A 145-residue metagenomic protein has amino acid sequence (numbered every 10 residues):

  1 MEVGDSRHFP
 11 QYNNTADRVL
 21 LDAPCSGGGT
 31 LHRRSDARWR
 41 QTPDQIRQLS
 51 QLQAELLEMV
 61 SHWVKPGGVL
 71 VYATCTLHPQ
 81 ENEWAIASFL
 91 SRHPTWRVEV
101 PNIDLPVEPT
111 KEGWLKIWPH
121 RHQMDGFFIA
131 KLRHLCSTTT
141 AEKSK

Functional and structural regions predicted by a protein language model:
M1-K145: S-adenosylmethionine
